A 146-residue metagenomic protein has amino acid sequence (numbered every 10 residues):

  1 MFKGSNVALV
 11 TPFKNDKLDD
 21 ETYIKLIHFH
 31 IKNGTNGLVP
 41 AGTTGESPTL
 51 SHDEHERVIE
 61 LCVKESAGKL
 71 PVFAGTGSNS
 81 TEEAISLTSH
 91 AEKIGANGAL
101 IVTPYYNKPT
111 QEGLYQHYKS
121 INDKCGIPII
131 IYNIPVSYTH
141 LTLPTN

Functional and structural regions predicted by a protein language model:
K3-K14, A41: Generic N-terminal amphipathic, Lys/Arg-enriched alpha-helix
K14, D19-S137: Active-site beta->alpha loop and helix N-cap motifs at the rims of alpha/beta catalytic domains
G68, T145-N146: A very general structural signal that marks isolated residues within well-ordered alpha-helical segments
T139-T145: Conserved small/polar residues in nucleotide/adenosyl-binding loops
